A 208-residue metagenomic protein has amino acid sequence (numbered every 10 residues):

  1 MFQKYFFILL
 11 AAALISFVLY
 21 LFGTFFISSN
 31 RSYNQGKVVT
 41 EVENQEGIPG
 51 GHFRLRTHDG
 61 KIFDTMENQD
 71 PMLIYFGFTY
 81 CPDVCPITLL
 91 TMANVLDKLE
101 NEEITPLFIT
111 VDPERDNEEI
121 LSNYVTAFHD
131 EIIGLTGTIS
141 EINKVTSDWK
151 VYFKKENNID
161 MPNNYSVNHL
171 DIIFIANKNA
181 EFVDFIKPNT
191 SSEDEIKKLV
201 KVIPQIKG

Functional and structural regions predicted by a protein language model:
M1-H52, I206-G208: N-terminal targeting signals for export/organelle localization
V38-M72: Short extracytoplasmic
I48-G50, N68-L73, E103-P106, D116 (+1 more regions): Extracytoplasmic
F63-T88, M92: Short active-site neighborhood of thiol/selenol oxidoreductases, capturing the structured segment around
L89-V145: Structural microenvironment flanking redox-active thiols in thiol-disulfide oxidoreductases
E141-K198: Thiol/disulfide oxidoreductase modules built on the thioredoxin-like
K198-I206: C-terminal alpha-helix
